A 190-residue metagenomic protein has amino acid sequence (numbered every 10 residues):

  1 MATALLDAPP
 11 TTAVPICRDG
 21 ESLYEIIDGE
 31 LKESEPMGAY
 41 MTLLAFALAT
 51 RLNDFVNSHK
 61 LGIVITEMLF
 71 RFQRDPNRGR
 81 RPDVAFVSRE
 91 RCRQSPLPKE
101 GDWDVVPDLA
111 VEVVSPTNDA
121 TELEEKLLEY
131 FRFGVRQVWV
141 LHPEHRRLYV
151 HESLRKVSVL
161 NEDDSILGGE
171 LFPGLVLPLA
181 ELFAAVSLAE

Functional and structural regions predicted by a protein language model:
M1-E190: Gly/Pro/Ser/Thr-rich low-complexity, intrinsically disordered segments predominantly at protein N-termini
